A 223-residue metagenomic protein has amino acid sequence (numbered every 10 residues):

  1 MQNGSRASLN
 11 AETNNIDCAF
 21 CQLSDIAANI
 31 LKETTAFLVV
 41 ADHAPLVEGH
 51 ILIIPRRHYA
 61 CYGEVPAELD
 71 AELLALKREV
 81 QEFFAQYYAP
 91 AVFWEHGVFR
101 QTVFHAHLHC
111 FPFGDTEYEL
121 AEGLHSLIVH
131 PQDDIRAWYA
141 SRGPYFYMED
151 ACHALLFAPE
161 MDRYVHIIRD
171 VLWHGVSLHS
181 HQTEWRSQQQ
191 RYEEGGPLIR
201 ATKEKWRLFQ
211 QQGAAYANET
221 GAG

Functional and structural regions predicted by a protein language model:
M1-G223: HIT superfamily nucleotide-processing domains
